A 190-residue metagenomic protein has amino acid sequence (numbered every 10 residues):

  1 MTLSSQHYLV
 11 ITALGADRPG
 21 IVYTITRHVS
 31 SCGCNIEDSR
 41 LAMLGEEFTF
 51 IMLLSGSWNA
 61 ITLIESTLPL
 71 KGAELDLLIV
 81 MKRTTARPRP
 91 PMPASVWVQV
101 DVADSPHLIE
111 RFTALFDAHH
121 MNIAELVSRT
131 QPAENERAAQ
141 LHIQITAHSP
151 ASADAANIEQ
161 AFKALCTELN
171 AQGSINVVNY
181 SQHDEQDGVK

Functional and structural regions predicted by a protein language model:
M1-K190: A conserved regulatory-domain signal marking ACT and ACT-like small-molecule sensing domains and adjacent regulatory
